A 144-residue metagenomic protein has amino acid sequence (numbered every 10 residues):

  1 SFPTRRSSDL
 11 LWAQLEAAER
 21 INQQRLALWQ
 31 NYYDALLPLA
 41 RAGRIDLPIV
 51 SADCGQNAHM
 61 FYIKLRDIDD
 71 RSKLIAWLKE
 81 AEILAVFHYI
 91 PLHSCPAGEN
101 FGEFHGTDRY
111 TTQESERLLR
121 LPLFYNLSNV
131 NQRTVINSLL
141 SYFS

Functional and structural regions predicted by a protein language model:
S1-S144: PLP-dependent aminotransferase class I/II
